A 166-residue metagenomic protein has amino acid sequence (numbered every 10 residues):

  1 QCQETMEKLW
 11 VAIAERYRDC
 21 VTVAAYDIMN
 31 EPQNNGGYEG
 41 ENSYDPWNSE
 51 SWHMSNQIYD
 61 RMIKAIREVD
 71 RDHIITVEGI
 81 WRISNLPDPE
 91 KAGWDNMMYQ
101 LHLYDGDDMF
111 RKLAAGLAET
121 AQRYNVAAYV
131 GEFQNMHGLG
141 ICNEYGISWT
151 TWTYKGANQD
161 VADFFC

Functional and structural regions predicted by a protein language model:
E4-A25, M29-W152, G156, V161-C166: Extracellular glycoside hydrolase catalytic/binding regions
